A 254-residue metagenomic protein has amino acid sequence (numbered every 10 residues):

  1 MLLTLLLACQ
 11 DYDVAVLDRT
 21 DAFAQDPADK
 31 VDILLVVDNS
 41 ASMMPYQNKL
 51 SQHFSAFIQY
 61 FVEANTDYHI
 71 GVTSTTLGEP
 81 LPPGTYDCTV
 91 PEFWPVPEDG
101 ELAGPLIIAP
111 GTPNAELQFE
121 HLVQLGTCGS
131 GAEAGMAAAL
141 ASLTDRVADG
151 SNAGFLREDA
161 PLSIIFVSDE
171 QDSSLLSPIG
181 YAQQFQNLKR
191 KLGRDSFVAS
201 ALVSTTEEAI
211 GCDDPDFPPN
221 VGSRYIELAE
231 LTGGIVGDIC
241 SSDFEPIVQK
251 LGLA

Functional and structural regions predicted by a protein language model:
L5-A8: C-terminal motif of bacterial Sec signal peptides marking the signal peptidase cleavage site
Q10-A254: Divalent cation-coordinating acidic motifs and surrounding scaffolds that mediate Ca2+/Mg2+/Mn2+/Zn2+-dependent binding
